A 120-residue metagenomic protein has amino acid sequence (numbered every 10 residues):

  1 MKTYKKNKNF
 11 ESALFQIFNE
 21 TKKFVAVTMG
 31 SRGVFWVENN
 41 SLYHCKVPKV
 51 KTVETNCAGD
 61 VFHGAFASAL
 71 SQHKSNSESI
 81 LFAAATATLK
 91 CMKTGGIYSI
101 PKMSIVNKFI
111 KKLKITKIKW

Functional and structural regions predicted by a protein language model:
T3, N7-W120: Conserved phosphate-binding/catalytic region of the ribokinase-like
